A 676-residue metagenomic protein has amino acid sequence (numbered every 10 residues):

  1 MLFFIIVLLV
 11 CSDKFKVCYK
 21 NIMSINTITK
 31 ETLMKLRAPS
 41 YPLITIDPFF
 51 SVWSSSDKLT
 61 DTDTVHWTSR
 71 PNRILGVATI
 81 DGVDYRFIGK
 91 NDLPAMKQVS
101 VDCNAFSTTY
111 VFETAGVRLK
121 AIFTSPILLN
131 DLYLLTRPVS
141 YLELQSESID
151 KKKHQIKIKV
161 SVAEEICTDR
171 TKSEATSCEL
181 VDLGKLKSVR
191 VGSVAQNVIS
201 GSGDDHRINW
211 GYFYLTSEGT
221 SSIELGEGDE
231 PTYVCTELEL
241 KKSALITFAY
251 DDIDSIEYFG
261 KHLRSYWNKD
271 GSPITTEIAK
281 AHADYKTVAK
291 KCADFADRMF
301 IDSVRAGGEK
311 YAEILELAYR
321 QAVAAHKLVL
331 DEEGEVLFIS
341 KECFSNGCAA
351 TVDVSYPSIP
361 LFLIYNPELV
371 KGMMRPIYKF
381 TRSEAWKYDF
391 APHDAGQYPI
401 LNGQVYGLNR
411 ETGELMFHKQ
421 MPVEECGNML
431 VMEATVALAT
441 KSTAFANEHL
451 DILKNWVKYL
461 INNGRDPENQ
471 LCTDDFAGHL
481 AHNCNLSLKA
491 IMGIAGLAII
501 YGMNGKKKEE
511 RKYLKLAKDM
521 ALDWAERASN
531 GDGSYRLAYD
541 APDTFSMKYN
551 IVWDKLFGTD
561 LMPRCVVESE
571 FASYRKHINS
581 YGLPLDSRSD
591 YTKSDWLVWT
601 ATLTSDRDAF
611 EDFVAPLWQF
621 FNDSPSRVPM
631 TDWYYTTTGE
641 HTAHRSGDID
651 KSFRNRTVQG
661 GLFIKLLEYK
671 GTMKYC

Functional and structural regions predicted by a protein language model:
L33-P39, I127-L129, L134, Q145 (+3 more regions): Acidic/polar, glycine-enriched structural segments that form the non-catalytic walls/loops of the carbohydrate-binding
K35-V65, M429, N504, A538-R564 (+1 more regions): C-terminal capping/lid segments that line or modulate ligand- or cofactor-binding pockets
Y41, T45-A115, S200-I208, Y212-G219 (+1 more regions): An extended acidic
S51-S56, G76, F112, Q145-S148 (+9 more regions): Well-ordered alpha-helical scaffold segments within catalytic/enzyme domains
K120, A312, E316-D331, A350 (+8 more regions): Aromatic-lined, polymer-binding surfaces characteristic of secreted/periplasmic polysaccharide-degrading enzymes
L183-G228, E342-V354, P360-P367, Y378-T381 (+6 more regions): Extended ligand-binding clefts on enzyme/binding-domain cores
P273-K286, G347-R465, N483-Y501: Aromatic-rich carbohydrate-recognition surfaces in CAZymes
